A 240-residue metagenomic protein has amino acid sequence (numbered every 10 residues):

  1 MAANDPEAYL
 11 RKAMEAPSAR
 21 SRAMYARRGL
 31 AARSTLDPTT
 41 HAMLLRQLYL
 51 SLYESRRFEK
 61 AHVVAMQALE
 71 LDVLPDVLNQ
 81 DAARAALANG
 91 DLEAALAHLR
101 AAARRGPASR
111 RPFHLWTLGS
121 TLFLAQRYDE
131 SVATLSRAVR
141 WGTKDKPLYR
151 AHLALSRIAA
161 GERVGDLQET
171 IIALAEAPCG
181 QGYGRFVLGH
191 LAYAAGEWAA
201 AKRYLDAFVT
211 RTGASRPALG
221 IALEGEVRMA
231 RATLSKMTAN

Functional and structural regions predicted by a protein language model:
A3, E7-L10, R46, Q80 (+3 more regions): TPR/TPR-like alpha-solenoid signature
A3, S34, V73, P107-S109 (+3 more regions): Short coil turns that delineate tetratricopeptide repeat
N4-T35, M43-R56: Alpha-helical segment of the N-proximal tetratricopeptide repeat
E7, T39, M43, D76-V77 (+4 more regions): Start-of-helix register in tetratricopeptide repeats
R11-M14, L50, R84, S120 (+3 more regions): Residue-level recognition of tetratricopeptide repeat
P17-R20, R56, G90, Q126 (+2 more regions): Residue-level detector of the short coil/turn that links helix A to helix B within each tetratricopeptide repeat
M24-L30, E59-A68, E93-R104, D129-V139 (+2 more regions): Alpha-helical repeat scaffolds
L135-T143, A154, I158, Y193 (+1 more regions): TPR/TPR-like (Sel1-like) alpha-helical repeat modules
